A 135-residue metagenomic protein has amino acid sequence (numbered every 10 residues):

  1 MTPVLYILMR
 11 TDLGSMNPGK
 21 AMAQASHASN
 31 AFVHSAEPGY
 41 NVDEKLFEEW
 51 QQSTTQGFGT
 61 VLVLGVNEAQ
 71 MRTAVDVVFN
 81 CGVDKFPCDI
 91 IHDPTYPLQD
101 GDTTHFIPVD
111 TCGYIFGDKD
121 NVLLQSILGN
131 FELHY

Functional and structural regions predicted by a protein language model:
M1-Y135: Positively charged, small/polar-rich N-terminal and surface patches that mediate targeting and assembly and bind
